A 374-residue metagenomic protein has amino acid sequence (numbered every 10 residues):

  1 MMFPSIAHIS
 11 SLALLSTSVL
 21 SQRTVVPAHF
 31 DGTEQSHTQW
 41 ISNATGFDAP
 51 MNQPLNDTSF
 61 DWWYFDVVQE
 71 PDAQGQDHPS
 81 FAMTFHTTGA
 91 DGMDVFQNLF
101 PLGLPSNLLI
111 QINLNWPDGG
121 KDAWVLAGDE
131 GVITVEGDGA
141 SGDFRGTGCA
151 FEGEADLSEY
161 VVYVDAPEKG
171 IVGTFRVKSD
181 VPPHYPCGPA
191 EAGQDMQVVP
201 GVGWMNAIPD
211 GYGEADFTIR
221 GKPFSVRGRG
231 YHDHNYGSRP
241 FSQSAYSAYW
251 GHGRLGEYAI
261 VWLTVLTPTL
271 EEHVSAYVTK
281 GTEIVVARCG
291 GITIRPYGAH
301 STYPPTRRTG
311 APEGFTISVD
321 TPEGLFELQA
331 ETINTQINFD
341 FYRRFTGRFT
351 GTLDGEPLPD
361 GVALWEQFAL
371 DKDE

Functional and structural regions predicted by a protein language model:
M1-S21: Fungal secretory targeting signals
S21-E374: Structured soluble/peripheral alpha/beta segments that form catalytic or ligand/cofactor-binding pockets
